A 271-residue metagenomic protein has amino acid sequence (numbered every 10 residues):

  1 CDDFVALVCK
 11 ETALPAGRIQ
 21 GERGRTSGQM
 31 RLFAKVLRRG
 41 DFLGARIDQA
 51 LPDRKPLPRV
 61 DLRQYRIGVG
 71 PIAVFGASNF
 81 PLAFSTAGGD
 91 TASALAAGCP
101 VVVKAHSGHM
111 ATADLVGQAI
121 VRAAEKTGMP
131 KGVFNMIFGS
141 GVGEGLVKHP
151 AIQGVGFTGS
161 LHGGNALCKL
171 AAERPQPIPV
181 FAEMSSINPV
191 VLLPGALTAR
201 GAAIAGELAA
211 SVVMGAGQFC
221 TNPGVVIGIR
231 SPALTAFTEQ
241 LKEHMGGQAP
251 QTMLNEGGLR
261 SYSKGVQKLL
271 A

Functional and structural regions predicted by a protein language model:
C1-L57, A249: N-terminal Rossmann-like NAD(P)+-binding subdomain of aldehyde/semialdehyde dehydrogenases
V8, G98, F134, V155 (+2 more regions): Residue-level signal for inorganic ion chemistry
L43-T127: Conserved small-residue-rich beta-alpha loop and adjacent elements that most often cradle the phosphate/pyrophosphate
D61-L62, F134-G156: A structured beta-alpha segment of the ubiquitous adenosine-cofactor-binding alpha/beta core
I67, G88-G89, A96, M129-K131 (+3 more regions): Short, solvent-exposed loop/turn segments at the edges of secondary structure
V103, M136, F157-G159, V180-E183: General beta-strand structural signal in soluble alpha/beta enzymes
A119-K126, G154, H162-A271: ALDH superfamily catalytic-core signature
